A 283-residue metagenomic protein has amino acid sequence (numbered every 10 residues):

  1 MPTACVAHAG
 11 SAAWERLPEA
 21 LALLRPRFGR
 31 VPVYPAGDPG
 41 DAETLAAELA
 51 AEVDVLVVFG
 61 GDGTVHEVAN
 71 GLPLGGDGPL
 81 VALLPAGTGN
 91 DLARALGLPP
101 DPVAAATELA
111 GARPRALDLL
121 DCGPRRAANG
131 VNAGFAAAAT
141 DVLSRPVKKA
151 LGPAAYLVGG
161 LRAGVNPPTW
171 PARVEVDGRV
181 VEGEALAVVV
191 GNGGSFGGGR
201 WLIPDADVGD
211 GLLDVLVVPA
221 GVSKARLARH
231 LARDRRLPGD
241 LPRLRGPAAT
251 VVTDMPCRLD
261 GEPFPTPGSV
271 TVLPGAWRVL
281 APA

Functional and structural regions predicted by a protein language model:
M1-F59, H66: ATP/NTP phosphate-donor binding region
A4-C5, A12, P18, Y34-A36 (+1 more regions): Catalytic core of DAGKc-family lipid kinases
A9, F59-G61, L84-A86, N192: Glycine-rich beta-strand-to-loop/alpha-helix junction loops that act as flexible
T64-G76: Short Gly/Thr/Asp-enriched flexible loops that form oxyanion-binding sites at enzyme active sites
N132, A136, V189-P204, P263: Glycine-rich phosphate/pyrophosphate-binding beta-alpha loops
R145-A155, F196-A225: Gly/Ser/Thr-rich active-site loops/lids in small-molecule metabolic enzymes that frequently grip phosphoryl groups
V176, V180-E182, D207, V217-A283: ATP/nucleoside-binding phosphotransfer catalytic cores, i.e., glycine-rich phosphate-binding loops
